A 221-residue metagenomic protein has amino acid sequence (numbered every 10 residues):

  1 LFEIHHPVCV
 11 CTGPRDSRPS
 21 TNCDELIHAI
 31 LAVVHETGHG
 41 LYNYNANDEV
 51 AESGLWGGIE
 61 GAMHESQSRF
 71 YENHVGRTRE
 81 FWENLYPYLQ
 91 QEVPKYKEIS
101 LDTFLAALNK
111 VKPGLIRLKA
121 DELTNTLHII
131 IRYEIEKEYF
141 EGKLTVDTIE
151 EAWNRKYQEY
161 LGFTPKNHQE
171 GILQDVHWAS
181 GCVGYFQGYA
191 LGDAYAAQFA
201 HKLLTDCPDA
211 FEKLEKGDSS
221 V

Functional and structural regions predicted by a protein language model:
L1-I27: Contiguous, non-catalytic segments that form substrate-binding/exosite surfaces or channel walls
E3-P7, G58, L85-K95, W153-K156 (+2 more regions): A glycine-rich phosphate-binding loop feature that marks nucleotide/adenosyl-phosphate handling sites
P19, E25-N47, E65-E72, G192: Active-site recognition of the HExxH zinc-binding catalytic motif
D24-H28, G54-A62, E122: Alpha-helix capping and helix-loop boundary segments enriched in small/acidic/polar residues
S53-E65, V183-Y189: Active-site metal-coordination segments of metallo-dependent hydrolases
G57-Y96: Post-HExxH zinc-binding segment in Zn-dependent metallohydrolases
F81-E138, S219-V221: Long, well-structured alpha-helical subdomains associated with metal-dependent extracellular/ecto-lumenal hydrolases
I129, Y133-V221: C-terminal, non-catalytic "cap/extension" segments appended to globular domains
